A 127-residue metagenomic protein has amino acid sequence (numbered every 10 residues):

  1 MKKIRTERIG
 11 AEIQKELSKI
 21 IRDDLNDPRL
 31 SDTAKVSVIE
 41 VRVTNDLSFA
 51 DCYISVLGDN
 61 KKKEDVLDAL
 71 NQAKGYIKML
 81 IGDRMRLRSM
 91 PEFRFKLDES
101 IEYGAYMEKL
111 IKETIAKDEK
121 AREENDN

Functional and structural regions predicted by a protein language model:
M1-F49, L57-N127: Charge-rich, low-complexity N-terminal segments
